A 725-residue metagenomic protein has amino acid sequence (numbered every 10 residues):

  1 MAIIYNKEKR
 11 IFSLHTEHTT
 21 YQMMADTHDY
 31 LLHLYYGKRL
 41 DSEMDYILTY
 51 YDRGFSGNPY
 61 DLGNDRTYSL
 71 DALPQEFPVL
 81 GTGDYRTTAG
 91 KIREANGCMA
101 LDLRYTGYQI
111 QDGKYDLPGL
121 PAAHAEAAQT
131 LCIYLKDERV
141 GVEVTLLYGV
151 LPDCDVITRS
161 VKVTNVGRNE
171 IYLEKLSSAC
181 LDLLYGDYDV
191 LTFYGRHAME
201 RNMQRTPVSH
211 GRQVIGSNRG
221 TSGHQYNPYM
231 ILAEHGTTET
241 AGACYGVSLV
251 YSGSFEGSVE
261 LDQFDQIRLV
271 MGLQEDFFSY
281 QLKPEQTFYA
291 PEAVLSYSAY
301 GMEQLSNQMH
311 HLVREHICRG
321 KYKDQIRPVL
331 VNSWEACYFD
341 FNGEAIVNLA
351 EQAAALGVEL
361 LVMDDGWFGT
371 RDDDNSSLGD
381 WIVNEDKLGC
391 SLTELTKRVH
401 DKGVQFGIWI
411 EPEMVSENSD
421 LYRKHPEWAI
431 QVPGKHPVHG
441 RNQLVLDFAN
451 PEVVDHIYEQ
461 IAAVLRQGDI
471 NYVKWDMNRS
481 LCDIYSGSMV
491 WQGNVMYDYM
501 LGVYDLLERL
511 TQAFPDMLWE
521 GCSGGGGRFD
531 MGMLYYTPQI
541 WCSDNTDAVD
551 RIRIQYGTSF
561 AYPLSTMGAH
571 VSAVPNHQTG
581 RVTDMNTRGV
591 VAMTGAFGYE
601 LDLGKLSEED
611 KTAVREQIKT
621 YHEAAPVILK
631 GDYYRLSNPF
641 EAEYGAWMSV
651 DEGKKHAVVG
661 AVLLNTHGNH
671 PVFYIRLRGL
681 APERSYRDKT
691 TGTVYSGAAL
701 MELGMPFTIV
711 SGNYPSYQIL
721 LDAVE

Functional and structural regions predicted by a protein language model:
Y5, R10-E17, Y21, L31-E260 (+2 more regions): Polysaccharide-binding surfaces and accessory modules of carbohydrate-active proteins
H18, V161, E285, V331 (+8 more regions): Conserved, mostly hydrophobic/aromatic
S69-G107, Q111, E239-G253, S296-K321 (+4 more regions): Glycine-rich, aromatic-flanked loop segments that form ligand/cofactor-binding clefts across common enzyme folds
C98-L103, Y280-A299, P715-D722: Short Pro-Gly-centered flexible turn/kink motifs
E239, P639-A681: Carbohydrate-binding surface patches
Y322-E459, Y472, C482: Aromatic-lined carbohydrate-binding/catalytic grooves of carbohydrate-active enzymes
S391, H425, A429-D584, A596 (+2 more regions): Active-site neighborhood of glycoside hydrolase catalytic domains
N665-E725: C-terminal beta-sandwich/jelly-roll accessory domains of carbohydrate-active enzymes
